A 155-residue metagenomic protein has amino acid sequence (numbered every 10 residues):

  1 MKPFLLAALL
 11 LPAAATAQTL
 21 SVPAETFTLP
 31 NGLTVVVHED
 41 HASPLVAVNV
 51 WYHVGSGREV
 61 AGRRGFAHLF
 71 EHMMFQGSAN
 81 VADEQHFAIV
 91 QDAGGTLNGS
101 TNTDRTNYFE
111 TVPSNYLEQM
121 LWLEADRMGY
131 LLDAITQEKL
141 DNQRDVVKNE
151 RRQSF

Functional and structural regions predicted by a protein language model:
P3-A14: Sec-dependent N-terminal signal peptides
A8-L9, V46, M74, Y130: A ubiquitous, low-specificity "background" feature that marks scattered single residues across proteins without
P12-A13, V37, H72, G129: Charged, amphipathic alpha-helical interaction segments
Q18-Y52, S56: Mature N-terminal segment immediately following signal peptide/propeptide cleavage in secreted/periplasmic
V54-A67, H72-F155: Active-site-adjacent, His/Asp/Glu-enriched structural segments that form or flank metal-binding and acid/base networks
